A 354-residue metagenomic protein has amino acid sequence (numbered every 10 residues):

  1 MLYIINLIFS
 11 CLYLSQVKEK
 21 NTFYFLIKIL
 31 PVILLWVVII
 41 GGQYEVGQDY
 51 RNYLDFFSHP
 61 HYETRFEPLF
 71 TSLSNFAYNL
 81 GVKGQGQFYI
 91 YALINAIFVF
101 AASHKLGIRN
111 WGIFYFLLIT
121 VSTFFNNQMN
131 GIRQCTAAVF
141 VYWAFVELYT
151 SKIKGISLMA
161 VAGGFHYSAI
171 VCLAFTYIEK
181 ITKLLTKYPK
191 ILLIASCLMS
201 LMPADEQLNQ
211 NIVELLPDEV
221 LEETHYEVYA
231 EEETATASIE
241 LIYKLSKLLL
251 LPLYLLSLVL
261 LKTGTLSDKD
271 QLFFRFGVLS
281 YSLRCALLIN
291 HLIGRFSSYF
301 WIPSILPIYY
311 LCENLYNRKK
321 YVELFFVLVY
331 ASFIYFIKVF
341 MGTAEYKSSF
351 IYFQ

Functional and structural regions predicted by a protein language model:
Q16-A92, I337-Q354: TM-lumen/periplasm interface segments of multi-pass membrane proteins, especially the first transmembrane helix
V46, R51-D55, T64-T71, T176-G294 (+1 more regions): Alpha-helical transmembrane segments and terminal signal-anchor/GPI-anchor hydrophobic tails, characterized by long
I90-L106: Transmembrane-helix motifs of polytopic, lipid-linked glycan transferases
S103-T120: Transmembrane-helix signature of polytopic, membrane-embedded enzymes that assemble or transfer cell-envelope glycans
F124, K154-I178, Y281-R284: Membrane-interface alpha helices of multi-pass inner-membrane proteins
Q128-Q134: Short acidic/glycine- and proline-prone juxtamembrane loop motifs at membrane-interface regions of multi-pass membrane
C135, V141-K154: Membrane-interface transmembrane helices that cradle and orient dolichyl/undecaprenyl
K190-C197, Y316-F336: Signature aromatic-anchored transmembrane alpha helix within multi-pass, membrane-resident enzymes that catalyze glycan
